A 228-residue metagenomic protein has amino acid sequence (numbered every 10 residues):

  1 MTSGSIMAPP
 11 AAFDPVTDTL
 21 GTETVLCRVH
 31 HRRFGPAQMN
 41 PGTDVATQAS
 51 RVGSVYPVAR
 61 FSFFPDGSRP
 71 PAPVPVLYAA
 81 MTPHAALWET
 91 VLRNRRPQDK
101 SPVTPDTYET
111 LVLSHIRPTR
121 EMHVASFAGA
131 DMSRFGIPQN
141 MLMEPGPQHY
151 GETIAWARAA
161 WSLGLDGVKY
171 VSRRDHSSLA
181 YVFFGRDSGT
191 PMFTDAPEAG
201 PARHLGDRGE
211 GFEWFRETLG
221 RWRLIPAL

Functional and structural regions predicted by a protein language model:
M1-P65, R96-L228: Active-site and NAD+-binding cores of ADP-ribose-processing enzymes
V58-Q98: Extended catalytic/binding region for NAD+/ADP-ribose chemistry, centered on the ART fold
